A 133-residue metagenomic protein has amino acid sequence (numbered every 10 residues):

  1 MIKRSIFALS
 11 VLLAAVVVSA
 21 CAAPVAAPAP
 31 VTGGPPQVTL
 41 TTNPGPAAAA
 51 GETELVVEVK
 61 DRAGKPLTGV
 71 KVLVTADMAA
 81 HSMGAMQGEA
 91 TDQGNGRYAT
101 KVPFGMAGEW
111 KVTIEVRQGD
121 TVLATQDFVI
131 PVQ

Functional and structural regions predicted by a protein language model:
V16-A20: C-terminal motif of bacterial Sec signal peptides marking the signal peptidase cleavage site
A22-P24: Bacterial signal peptide processing site
P30-T53: N-terminal edge beta-strand
V38, G51-A63, I114: Beta-strand-rich structural segments
L73-E89: Short amphipathic beta-strand segments in non-cytosolic proteins
D92, F104-M106: Residue-level recognition of secondary-structure-to-loop junctions
D92-A99: Aromatic sugar-binding surface patches on proteins that engage polysaccharides or sugar-phosphate polymers
V129-Q133: Short beta-strand edge segments in extracellular beta-sheet folds
